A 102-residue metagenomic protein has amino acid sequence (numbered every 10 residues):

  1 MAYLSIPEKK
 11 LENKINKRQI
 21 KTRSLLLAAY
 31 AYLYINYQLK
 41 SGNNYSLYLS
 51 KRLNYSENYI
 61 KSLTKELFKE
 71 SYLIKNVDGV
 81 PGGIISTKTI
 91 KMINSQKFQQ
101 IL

Functional and structural regions predicted by a protein language model:
M1-S46: Short basic alpha-helical hairpin corresponding to helix-turn-helix/winged-helix-like nucleic-acid-binding
R23-S24, D78-L102: Short, cationic-aromatic polyanion-contact patches
L49-S50: The alpha-helix within a helix-turn-helix
T64-K65: Short, hydrophobic-biased segments on the C-terminal half of alpha helices that form "recognition helices"
F68-D78: A short, conserved structural fragment
